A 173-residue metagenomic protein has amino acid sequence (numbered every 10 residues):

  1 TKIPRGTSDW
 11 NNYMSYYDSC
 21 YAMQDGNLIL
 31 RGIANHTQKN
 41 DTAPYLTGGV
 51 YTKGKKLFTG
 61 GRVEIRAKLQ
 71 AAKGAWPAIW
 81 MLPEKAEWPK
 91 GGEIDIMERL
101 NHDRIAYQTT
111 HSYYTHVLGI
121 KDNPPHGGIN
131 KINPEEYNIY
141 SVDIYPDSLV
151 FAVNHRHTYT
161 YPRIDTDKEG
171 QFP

Functional and structural regions predicted by a protein language model:
T1-P173: GH16 jelly-roll
